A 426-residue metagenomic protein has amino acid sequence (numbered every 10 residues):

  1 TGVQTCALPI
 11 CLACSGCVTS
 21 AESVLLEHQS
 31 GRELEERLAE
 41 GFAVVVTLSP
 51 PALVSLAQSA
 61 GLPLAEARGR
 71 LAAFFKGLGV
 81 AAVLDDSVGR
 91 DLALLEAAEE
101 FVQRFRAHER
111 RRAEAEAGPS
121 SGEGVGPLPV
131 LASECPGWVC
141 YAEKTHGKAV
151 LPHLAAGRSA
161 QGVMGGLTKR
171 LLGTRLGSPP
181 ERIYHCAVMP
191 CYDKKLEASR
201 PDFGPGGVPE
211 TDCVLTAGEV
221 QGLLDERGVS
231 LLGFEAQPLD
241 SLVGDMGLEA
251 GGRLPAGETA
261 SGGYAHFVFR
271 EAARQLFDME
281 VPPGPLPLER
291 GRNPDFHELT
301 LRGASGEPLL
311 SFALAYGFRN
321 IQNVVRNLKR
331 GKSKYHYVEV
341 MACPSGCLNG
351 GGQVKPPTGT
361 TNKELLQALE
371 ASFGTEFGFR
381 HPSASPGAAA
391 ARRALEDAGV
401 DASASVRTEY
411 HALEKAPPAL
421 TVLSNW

Functional and structural regions predicted by a protein language model:
T1-W426: Iron-sulfur-associated redox domains of electron-transfer enzymes in respiratory and anaerobic energy metabolism
